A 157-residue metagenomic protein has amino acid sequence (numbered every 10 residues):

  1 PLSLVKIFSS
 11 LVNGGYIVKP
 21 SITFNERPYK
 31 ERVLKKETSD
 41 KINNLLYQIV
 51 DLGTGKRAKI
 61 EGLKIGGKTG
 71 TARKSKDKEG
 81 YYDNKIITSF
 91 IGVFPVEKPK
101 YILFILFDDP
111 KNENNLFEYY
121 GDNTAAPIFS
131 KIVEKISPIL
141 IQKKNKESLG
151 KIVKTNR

Functional and structural regions predicted by a protein language model:
P1-E31, E37, L46-I141: Active-site beta-strand/loop architecture of penicillin-binding DD-peptidases
Q142-R157: Short, highly charged C-terminal tails/helix-capping segments
